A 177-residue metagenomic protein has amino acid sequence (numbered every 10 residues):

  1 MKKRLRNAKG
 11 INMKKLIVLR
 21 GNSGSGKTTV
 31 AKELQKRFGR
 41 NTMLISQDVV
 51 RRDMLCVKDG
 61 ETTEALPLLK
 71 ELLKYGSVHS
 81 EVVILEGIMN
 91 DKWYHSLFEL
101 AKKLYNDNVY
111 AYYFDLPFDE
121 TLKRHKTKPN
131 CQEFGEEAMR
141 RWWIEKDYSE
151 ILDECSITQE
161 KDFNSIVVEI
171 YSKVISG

Functional and structural regions predicted by a protein language model:
L19: Hydrophobic anchor at the beta1->P-loop junction of P-loop NTPases
N22: P-loop (Walker A) phosphate-binding loop of NTP-binding proteins
S25: ATP-binding Walker
T28: Walker A/P-loop
K32-H79: Conserved substrate/cofactor phosphate-moiety recognition/catalytic segment in nucleotide-dependent phosphotransferases
E64-N106: Glycine-rich phosphate-binding loop used to anchor ATP phosphates in small-molecule kinases, encompassing both
Y105-R124: Conserved phosphate-donor/acceptor-positioning beta-strand/loop module used by diverse small-molecule
T127-E169: Small-molecule kinase domains that catalyze NTP-dependent phosphoryl transfer to phosphate-bearing small molecules
